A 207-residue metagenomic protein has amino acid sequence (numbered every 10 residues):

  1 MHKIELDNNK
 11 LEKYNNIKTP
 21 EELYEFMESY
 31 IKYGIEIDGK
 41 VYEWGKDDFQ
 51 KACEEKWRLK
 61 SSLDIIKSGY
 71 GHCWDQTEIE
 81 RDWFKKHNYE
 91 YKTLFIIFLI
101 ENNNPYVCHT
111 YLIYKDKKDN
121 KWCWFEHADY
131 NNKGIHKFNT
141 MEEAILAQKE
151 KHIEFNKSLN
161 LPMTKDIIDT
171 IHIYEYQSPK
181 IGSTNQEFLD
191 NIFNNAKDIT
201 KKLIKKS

Functional and structural regions predicted by a protein language model:
M1-S207: A structural boundary/capping signal
